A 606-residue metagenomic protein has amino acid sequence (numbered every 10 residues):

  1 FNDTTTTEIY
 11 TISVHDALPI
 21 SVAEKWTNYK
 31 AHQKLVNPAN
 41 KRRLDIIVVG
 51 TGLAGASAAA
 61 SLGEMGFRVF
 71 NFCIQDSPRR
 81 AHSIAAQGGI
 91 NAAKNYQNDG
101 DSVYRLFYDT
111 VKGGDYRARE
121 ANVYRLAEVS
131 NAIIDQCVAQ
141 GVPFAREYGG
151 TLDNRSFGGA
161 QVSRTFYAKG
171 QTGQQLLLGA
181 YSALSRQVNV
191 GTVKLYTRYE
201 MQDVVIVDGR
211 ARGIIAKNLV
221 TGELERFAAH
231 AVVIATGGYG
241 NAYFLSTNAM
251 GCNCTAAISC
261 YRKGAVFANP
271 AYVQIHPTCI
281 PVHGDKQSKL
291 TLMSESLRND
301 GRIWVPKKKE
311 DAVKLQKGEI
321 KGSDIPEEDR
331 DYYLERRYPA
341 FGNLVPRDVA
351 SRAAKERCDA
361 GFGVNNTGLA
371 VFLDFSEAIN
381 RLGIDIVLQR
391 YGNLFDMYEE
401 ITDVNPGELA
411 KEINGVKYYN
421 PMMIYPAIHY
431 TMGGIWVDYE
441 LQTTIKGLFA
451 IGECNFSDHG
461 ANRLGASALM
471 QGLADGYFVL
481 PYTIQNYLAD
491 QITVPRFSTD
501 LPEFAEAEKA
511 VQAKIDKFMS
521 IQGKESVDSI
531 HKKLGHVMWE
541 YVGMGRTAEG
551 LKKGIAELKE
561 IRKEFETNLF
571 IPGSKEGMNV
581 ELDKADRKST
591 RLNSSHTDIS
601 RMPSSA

Functional and structural regions predicted by a protein language model:
D3-L18, L592-S595: Short, small-residue-biased leader/transition segments that mark boundaries at the very start of proteins
S13, A17-I46, E64: Extreme N-terminal leader/targeting segments of oxidoreductases
R42-L44, G222-A231, T444: Core beta-strand elements of the Rossmann-like FAD/NAD(P) dinucleotide-binding domain in flavoenzyme oxidoreductases
I46-N71: N-terminal Rossmann-like FAD-binding beta1-loop-alpha1 element of flavoenzymes
E64-A86: Glycine-rich FAD pyrophosphate-binding loop
N131, A139-Q202, N269-R463, G535-R591 (+1 more regions): Mobile, glycine/GP-rich and aromatic-enriched active-site lid/loop segments adjacent to catalytic centers
A231-L290, D359, H459-Y482: Glycine-rich loop(s) and the adjacent beta-strand/alpha-helix scaffold that form part
L488-S574: Long, amphipathic alpha-helical stalk/connector segments used for oligomerization, subunit docking, or mechanical
